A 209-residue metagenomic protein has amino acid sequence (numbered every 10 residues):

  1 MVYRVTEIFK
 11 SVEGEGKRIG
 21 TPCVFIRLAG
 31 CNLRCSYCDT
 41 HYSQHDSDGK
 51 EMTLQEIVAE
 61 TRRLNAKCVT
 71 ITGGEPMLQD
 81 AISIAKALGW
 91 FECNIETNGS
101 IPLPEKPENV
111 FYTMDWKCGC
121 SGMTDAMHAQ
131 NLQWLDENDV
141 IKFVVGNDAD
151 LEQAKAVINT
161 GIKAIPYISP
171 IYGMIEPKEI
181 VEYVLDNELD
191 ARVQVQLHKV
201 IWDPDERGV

Functional and structural regions predicted by a protein language model:
Y3, C23-A29, G119-T124, L151: Short, functional N-terminal and low-complexity linear motifs
Y3, E7-K10, P22-C23, A29 (+1 more regions): Conserved Radical SAM active-site core
T6, V12-E13, A126-A129: A generic, residue-level signal for flexible/boundary positions that often mark functional hotspots
V12-K17, R34, W202: Short N-terminal binding/cap micro-motifs at the start of the first secondary-structure element
G14-R18, G30, L185: Short secondary-structure boundary/capping segments within folded domains
K17, S47-K50, V69, Q153 (+1 more regions): Short linear functional motifs in flexible/disordered or boundary regions
R18-G20, L135: A generic structural micro-feature
M77-V209: Conserved AdoMet/S-adenosylmethionine-binding subsite of the radical SAM
